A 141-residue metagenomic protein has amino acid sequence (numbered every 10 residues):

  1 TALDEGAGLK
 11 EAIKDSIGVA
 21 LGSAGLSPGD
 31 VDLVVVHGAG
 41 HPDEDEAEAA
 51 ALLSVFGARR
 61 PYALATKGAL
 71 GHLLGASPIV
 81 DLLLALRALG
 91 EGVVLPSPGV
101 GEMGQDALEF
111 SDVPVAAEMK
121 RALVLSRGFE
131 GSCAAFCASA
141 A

Functional and structural regions predicted by a protein language model:
T1-A141: Conserved "HGTGT" condensation-loop signature of ketosynthase/thiolase-family condensing enzymes that catalyze
